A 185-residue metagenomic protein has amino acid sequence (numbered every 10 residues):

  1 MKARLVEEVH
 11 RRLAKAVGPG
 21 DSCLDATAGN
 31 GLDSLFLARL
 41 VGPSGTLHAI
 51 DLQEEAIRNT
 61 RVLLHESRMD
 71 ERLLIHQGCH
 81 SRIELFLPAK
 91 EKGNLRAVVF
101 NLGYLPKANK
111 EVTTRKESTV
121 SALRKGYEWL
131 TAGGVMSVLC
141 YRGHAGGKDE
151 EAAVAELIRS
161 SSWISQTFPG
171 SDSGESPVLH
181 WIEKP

Functional and structural regions predicted by a protein language model:
M1-S22, A26, L32-L35, R39-L40: S-adenosyl-L-methionine
P19-G20, P43-G45, L130-M136: Short glycine-dipeptide loop
T27, A122, W129-C140: Conserved beta-strand signature within the Rossmann-like core of class I S-adenosyl-L-methionine
T46-D51: Conserved SAM-binding motif I beta-strand of class I
I57-G93: S-adenosyl-L-methionine
G93-K107: Short SAM/SAH-binding signature in class I
G103-A122: Mobile active-site "lid"/loop adjacent to the S-adenosyl-L-methionine
H144-P185: Class I S-adenosyl-L-methionine
